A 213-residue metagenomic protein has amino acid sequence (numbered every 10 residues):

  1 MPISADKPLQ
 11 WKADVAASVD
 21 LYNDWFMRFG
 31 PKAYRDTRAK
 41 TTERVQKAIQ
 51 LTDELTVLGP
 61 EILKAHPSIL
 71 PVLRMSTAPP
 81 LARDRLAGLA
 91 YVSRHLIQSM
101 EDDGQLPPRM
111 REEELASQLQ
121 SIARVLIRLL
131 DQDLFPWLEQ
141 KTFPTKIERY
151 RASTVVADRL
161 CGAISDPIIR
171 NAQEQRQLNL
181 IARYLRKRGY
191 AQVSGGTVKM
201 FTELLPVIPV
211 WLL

Functional and structural regions predicted by a protein language model:
M1-I169, Q175-R176: Nuclease-adjacent, charged terminal/linker segments that flank catalytic cores
L160-Y190, T197-K199: A short, highly charged nucleic-acid-interacting micro-segment common to nuclease and nuclease-linked defense proteins
S194-L213: Active-site metal-binding core of divalent-cation-utilizing nuclease and nuclease-like domains
